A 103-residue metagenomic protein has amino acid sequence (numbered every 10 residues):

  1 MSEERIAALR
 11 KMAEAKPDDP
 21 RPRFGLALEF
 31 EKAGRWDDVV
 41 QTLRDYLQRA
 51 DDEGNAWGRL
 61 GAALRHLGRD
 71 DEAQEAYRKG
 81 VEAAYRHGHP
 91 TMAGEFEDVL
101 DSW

Functional and structural regions predicted by a protein language model:
K11-E14, R44-Q48, E82: Conserved structural position within tetratricopeptide repeats
F30, L64, A84, E97-L100: Residue at a conserved register position within TPR or TPR-like alpha-solenoid repeats
